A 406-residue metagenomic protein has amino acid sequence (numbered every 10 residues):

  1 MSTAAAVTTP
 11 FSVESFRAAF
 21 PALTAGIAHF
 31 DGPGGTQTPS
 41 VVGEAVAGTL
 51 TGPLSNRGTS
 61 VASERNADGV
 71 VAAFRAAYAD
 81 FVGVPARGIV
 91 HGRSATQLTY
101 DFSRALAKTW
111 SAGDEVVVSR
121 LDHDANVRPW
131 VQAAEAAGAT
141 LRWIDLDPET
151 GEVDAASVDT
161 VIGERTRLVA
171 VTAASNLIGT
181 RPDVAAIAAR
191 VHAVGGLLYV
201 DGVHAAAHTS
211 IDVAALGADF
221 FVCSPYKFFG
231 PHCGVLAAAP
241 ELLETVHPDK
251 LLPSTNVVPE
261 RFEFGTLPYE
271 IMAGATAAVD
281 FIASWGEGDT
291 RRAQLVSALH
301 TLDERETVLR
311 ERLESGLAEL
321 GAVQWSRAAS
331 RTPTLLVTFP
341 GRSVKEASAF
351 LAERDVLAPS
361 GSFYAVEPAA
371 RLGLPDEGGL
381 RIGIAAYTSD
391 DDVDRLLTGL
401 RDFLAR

Functional and structural regions predicted by a protein language model:
M1-R406: Pyridoxal 5′-phosphate
